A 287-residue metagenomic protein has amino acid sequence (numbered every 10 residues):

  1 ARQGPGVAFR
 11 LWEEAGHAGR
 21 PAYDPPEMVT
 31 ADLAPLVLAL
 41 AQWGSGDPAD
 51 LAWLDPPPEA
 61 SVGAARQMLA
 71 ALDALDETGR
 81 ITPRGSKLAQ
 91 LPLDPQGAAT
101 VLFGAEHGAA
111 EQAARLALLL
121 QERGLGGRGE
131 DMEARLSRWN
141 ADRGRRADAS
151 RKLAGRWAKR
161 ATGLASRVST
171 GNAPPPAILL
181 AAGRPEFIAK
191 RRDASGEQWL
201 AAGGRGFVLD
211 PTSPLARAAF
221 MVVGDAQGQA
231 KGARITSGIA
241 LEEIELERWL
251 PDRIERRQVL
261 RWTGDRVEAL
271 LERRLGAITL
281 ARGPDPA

Functional and structural regions predicted by a protein language model:
A1, R10-A287: Second RecA-like catalytic domain
